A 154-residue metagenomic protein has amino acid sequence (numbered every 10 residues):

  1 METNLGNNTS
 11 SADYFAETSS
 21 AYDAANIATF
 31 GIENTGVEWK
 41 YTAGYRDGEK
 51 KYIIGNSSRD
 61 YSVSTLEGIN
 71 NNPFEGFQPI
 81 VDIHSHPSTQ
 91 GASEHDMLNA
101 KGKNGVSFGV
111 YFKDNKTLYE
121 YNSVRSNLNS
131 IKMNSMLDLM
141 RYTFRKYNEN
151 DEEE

Functional and structural regions predicted by a protein language model:
M1-P79, V124-E154: Glycine-rich short-loop/terminal segments
W39, K103-G105, N115: A detector of repeated loop/turn-to-beta-strand junctions in beta-rich toroidal repeat architectures
Y41-T42, I80-H84, S107-V110: Structural recognition of the beta-strand scaffold that forms the well-ordered cores of secreted hydrolase catalytic
Y52, Q90-E94, T117-Y121: Extracytoplasmic/secreted cell-surface and envelope-processing proteins
G55-N56, I83-P87, A100-K101, V110-D114: Short His-Asn-centered micro-motif
S64, T89-L98: Active-site-adjacent loop/helix micro-motif of nuclease/hydrolase catalytic cores
Q78-A92: Histidine-centered catalytic micro-motifs
G105-Y111, L118-E120: Sequence context surrounding c-type heme c attachment/ligation sites in exported
